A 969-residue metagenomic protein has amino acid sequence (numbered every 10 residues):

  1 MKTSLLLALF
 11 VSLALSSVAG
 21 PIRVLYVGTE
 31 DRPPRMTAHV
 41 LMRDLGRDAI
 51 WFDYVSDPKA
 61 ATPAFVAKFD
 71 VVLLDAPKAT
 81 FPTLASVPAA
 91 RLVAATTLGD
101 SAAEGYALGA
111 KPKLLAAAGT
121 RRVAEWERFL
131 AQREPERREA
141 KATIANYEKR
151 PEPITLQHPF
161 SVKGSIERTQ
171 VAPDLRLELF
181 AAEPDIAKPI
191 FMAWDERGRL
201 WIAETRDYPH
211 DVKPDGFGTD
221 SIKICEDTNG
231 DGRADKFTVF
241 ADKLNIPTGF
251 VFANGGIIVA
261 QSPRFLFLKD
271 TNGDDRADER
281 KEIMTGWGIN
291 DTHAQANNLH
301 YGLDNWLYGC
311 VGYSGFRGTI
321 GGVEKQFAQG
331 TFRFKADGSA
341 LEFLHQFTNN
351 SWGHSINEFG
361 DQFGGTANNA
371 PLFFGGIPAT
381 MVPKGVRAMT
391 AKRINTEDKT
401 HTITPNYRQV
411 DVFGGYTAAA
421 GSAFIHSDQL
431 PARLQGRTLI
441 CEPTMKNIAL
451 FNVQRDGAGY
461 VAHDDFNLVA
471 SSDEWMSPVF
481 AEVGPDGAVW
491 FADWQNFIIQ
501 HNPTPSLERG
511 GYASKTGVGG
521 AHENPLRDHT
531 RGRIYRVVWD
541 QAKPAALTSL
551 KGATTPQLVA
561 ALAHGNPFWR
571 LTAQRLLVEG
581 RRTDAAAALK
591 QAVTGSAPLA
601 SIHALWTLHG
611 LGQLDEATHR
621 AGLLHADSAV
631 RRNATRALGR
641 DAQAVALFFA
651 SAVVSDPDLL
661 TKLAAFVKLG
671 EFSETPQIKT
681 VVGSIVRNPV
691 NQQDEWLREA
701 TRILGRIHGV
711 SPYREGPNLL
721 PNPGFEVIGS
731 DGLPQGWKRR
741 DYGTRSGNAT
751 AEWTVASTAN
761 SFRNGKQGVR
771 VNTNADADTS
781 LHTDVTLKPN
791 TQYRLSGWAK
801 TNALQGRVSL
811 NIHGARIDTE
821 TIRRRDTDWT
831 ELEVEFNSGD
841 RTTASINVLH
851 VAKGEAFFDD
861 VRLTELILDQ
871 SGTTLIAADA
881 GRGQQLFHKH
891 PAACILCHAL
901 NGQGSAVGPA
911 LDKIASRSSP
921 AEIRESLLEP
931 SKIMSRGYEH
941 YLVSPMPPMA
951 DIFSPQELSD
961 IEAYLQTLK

Functional and structural regions predicted by a protein language model:
R23-V27, P33-D100: Helical hinge/lid and interdomain linker segments adjacent to catalytic or ligand-binding clefts that mediate domain
D44, W51, G99-A102, L114 (+5 more regions): Beta-propeller domains with acidic blade repeats across secreted/periplasmic ectodomains and cytosolic WD/CNH propellers
A60, V518, G595, A899-M934 (+2 more regions): Gly/Gly-Pro-rich "capping" loops immediately C-terminal to redox-active cysteine motifs in periplasmic/lumenal
F180, L200, G255-I257, P263-R264 (+3 more regions): C-terminal capping alpha-helices of c-type cytochrome domains
V489-A492, I534-V537, G883, P891-N901 (+5 more regions): The canonical Cys-X-X-Cys-His
A545-T548, R570-R581, L599-Q613, T618-L624 (+5 more regions): Structural detector for internal amphipathic alpha-helices that build alpha-solenoid repeat scaffolds
Y713-S871: Extracellular and organelle-lumenal recognition/adhesion modules and their flexible linkers in secreted
I867-K889, K969: Electrostatic cytochrome c docking/interface patches
